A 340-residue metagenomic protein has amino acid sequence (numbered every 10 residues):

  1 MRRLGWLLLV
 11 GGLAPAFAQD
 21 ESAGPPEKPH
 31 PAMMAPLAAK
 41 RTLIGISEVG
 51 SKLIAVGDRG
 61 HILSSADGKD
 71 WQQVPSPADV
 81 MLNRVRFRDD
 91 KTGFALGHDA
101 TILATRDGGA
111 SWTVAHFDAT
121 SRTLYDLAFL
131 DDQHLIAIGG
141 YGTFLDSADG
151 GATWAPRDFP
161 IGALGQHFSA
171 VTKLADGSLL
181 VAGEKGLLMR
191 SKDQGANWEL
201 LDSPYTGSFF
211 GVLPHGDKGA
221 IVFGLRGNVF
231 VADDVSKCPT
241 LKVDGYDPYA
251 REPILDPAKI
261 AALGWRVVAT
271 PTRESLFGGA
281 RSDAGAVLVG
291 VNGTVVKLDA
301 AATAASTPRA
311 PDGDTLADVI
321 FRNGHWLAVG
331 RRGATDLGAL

Functional and structural regions predicted by a protein language model:
M1-L4: Positively charged n-region of N-terminal signal peptides that target proteins for export
V10-A18: Hydrophobic h-region of N-terminal signal peptides that target proteins for export in Gram-negative bacteria
F17-L340: Residue-level hotspots at or immediately adjacent to binding/recognition sites across diverse folds
